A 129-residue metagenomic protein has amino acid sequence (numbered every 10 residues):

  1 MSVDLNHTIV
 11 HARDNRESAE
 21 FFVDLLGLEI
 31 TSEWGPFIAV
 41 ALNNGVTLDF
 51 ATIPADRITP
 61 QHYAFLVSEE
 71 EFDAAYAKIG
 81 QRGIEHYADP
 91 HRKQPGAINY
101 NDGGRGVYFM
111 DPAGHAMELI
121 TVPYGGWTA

Functional and structural regions predicted by a protein language model:
M1-R16, Y63, P123-A129: N-terminal beta-strand motif that seeds the catalytic metal site of vicinal oxygen chelate
M1-V3, I58, P112: Structured loop/turn residues at beta-strand edges in well-structured enzyme cores
L5-H7, G45, P60-H62, G104: Short, solvent-exposed beta-strand edge segments and adjacent coil->beta transition regions
R16-E29: Amphipathic alpha-helical segments
F22, Y76, T121: Short, flexible helix/strand-to-coil boundary loops that buttress conserved ligand/catalytic motifs in alpha/beta
G27-E33, I84-Y87: Short secondary-structure junctions
E29-Q61, V67-E69, M110, M117-T121: Conserved short beta-strand elements that form part of the metal-binding/catalytic scaffold of enzyme active sites
F65-P112, A116, Y124-W127: Vicinal oxygen chelate
